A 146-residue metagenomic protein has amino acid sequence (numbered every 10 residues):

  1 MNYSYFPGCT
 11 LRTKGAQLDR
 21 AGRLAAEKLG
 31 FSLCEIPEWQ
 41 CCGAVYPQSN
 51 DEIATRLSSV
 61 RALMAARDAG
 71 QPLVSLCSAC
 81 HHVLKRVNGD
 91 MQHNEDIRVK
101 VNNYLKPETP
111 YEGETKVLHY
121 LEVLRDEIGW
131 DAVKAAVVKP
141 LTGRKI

Functional and structural regions predicted by a protein language model:
M1-I146: Iron-sulfur cluster-binding electron-transfer modules in prokaryotic oxidoreductases
